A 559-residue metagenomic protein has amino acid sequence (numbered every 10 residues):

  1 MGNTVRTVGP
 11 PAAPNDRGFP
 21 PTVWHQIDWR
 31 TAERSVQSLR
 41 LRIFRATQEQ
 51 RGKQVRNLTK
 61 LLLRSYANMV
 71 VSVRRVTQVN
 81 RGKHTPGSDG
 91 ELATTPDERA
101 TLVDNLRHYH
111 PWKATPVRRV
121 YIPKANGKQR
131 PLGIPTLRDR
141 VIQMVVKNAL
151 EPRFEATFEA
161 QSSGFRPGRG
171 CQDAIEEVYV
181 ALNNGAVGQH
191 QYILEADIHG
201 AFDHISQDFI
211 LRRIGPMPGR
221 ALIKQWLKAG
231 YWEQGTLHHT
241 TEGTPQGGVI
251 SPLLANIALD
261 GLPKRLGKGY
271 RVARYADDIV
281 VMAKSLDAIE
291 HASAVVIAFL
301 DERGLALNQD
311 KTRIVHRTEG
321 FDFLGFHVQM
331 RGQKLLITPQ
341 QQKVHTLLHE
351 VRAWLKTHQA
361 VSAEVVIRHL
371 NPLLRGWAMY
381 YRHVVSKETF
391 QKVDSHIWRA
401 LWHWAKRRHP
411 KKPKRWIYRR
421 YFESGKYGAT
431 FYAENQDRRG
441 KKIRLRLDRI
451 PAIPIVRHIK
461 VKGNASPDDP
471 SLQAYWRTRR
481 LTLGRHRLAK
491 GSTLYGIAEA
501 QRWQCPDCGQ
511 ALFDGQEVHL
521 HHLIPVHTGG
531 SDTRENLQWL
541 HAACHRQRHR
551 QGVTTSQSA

Functional and structural regions predicted by a protein language model:
T22-G82, N148-G164: Charged boundary/loop elements
H110, P116, T157-Q161, F165-R169 (+1 more regions): Conserved polymerase palm-domain catalytic core
K228, R303-W377: A conserved non-catalytic segment of reverse transcriptases and RNA-directed RNA polymerases corresponding to the late
W354-R415: Right-hand nucleic-acid polymerase module
D394-R485, A489: Extended C-terminal regions of large enzymes
A465-D507, S531, E535, Q557-S558: Short, charged surface segments at domain edges that flank catalytic/cofactor-binding sites
G509-A542, G552-S556: Histidine-centered nuclease catalytic patch
